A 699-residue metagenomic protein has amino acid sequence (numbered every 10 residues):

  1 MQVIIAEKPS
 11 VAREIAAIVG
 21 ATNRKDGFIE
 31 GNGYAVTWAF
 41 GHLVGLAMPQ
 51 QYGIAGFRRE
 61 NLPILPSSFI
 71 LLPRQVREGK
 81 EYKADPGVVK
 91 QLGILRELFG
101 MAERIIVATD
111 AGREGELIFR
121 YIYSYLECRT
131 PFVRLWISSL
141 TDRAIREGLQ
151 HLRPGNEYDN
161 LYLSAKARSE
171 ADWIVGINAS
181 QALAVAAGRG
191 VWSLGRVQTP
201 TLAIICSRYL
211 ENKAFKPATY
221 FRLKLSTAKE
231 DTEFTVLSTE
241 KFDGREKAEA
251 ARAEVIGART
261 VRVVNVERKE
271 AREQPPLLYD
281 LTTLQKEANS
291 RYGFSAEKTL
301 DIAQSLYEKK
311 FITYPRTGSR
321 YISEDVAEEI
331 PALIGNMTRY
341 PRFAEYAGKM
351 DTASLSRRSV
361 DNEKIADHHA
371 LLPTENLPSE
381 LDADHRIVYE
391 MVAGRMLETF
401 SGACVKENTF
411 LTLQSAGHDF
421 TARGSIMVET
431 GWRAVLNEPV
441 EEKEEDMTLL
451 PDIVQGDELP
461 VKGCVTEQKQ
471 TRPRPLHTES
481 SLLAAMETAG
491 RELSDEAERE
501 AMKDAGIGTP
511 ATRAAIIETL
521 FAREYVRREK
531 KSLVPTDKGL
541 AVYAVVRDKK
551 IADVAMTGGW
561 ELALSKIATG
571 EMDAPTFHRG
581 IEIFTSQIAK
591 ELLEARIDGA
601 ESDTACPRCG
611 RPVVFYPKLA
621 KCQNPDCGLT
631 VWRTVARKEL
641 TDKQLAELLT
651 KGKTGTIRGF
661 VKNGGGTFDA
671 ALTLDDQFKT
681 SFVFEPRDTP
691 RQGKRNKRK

Functional and structural regions predicted by a protein language model:
M1, T109-A111, G188-S193, R268-L277 (+4 more regions): Conserved short loop/turn motifs at secondary-structure junctions
M1-S169, W173-V175, P473: Intrinsically disordered, low-complexity regulatory segments
Q2, E81, Y125, S180 (+4 more regions): Basic, low-complexity terminal or inter-domain segments flanking catalytic cores
P9-A16, G33-V36, F40, R59-L62 (+22 more regions): Amphipathic alpha-helical transducer elements in NTP-driven molecular machines
E30-N32, S226-E230, Q414-H418, G664: Short strand-coil-strand connectors
G87, G93, G100, D142-T227 (+1 more regions): C-terminal or mid-to-C-terminal helical accessory/interaction module adjacent to the motor/catalytic core
F242-Y279, Q285: Metal- or metallocofactor-binding catalytic centers and their adjacent structured scaffolds across diverse enzyme
